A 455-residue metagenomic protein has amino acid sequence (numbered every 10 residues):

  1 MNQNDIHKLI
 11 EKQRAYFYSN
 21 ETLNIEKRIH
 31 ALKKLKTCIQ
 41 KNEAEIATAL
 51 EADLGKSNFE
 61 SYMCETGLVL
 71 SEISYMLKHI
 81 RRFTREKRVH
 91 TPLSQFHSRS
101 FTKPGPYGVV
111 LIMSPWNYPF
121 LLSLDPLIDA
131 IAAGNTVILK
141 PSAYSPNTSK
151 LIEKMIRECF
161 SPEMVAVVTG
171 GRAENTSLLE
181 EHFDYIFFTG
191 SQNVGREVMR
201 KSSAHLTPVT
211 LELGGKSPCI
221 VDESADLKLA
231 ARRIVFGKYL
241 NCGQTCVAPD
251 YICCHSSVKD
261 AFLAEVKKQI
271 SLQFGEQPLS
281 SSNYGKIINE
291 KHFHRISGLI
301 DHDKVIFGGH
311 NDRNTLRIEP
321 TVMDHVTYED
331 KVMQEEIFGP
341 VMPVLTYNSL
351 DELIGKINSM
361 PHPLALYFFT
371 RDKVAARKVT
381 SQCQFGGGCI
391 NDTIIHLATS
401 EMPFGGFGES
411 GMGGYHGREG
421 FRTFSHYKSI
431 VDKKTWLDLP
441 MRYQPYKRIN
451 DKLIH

Functional and structural regions predicted by a protein language model:
M1-F101: N-terminal Rossmann-like NAD(P)+-binding subdomain of aldehyde/semialdehyde dehydrogenases
I6, I25, E43, L227 (+3 more regions): Residues at or immediately preceding the N-termini of alpha-helices
F17, E21, K36-I39, E43 (+13 more regions): Structural signal for hydrophobic packing residues in well-ordered secondary-structure cores of soluble enzyme domains
L23, I220, R317-H455: Conserved C-terminal structural/oligomerization subdomain of aldehyde/semialdehyde dehydrogenase
R28, I73, G134, V165 (+7 more regions): Residue-level signal for inorganic ion chemistry
L93-L229, K267: Rossmann-like NAD(P) dinucleotide-binding subdomain of oxidoreductase/dehydrogenase enzymes
F160, N193-T327, I390: ALDH superfamily catalytic-core signature
E180, L213-G214, T245-V247, S280-S281 (+2 more regions): Short glycine-enriched loop/turn motifs at secondary-structure junctions
